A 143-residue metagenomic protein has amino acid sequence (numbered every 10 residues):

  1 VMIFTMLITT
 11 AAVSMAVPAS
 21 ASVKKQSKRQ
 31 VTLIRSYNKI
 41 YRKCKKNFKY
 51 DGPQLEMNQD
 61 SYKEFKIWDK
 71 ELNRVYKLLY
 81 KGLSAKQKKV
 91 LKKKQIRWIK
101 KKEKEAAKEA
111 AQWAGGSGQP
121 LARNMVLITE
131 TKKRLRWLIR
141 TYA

Functional and structural regions predicted by a protein language model:
V1-F4: Bacterial N-terminal signal peptides that target proteins for export
I8-K25: Sec-dependent signal peptide cleavage junction
S20-A143: N-terminal alpha-helical modules
